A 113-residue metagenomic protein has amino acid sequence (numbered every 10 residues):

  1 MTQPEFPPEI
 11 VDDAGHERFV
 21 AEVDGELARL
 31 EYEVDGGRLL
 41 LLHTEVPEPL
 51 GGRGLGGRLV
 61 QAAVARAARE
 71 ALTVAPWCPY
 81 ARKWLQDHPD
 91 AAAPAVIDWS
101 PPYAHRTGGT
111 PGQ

Functional and structural regions predicted by a protein language model:
T2-R29, V34, A65-A75, P79-Q113: Terminal substrate-recognition subdomain of acyl/acetyltransferases
V20, P47-G51: Short, flexible coil/turn micro-motifs enriched in small/turn-prone residues
R38-E48: Conserved acetyl-CoA binding element of GNAT-fold acetyltransferases
L41, L55-R58, A75-P76: Generic alpha-helix structural propensity
L50, G54-A62: Conserved acetyl-CoA pyrophosphate-binding loop and the N-cap/start of the following alpha-helix in GNAT-like
